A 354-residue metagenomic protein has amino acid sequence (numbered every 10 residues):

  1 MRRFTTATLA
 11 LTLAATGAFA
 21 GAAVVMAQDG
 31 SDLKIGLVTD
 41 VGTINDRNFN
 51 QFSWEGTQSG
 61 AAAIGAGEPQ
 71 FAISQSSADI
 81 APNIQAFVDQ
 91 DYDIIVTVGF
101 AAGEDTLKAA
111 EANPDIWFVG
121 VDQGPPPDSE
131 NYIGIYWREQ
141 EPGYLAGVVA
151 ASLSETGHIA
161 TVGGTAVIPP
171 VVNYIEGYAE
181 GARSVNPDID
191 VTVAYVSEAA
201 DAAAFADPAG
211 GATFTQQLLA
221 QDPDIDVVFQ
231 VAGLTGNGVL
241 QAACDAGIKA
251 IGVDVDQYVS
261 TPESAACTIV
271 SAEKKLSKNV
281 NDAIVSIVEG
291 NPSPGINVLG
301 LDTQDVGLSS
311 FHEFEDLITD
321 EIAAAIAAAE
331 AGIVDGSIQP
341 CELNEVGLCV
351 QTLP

Functional and structural regions predicted by a protein language model:
M1-L33, T352-P354: Short, low-complexity disordered leader/linker segments with a strong preference for bacterial N-terminal type II
M26-P354: A residue-level marker of the well-folded mature domains of exported/periplasmic proteins
